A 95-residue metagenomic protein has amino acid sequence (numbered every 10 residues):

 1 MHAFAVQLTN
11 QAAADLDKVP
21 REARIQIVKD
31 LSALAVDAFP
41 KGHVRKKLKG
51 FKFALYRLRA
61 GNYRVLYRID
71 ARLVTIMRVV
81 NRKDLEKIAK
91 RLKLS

Functional and structural regions predicted by a protein language model:
M1-L31: Arg/Lys-rich, positively charged N-terminal/basic patches that mediate binding to nucleic acids
A3, A14, I25, R59-R64 (+1 more regions): Enriched for short, Lys/Arg-rich terminal
A5-Q7, K47, R59: Generic structural detector for well-ordered beta-strands
Q11, F53, D84: Residue-level recognition of oxygen-bearing side chains
R21, I25-V28, F39-G42, V79: Non-catalytic, surface-exposed connector residues within folded enzymatic/regulatory domains
R21, S32-V36, L94: Short, intrinsically disordered, mixed-charge
S32-R57: A short, surface-exposed loop/turn module that caps and links secondary-structure elements
